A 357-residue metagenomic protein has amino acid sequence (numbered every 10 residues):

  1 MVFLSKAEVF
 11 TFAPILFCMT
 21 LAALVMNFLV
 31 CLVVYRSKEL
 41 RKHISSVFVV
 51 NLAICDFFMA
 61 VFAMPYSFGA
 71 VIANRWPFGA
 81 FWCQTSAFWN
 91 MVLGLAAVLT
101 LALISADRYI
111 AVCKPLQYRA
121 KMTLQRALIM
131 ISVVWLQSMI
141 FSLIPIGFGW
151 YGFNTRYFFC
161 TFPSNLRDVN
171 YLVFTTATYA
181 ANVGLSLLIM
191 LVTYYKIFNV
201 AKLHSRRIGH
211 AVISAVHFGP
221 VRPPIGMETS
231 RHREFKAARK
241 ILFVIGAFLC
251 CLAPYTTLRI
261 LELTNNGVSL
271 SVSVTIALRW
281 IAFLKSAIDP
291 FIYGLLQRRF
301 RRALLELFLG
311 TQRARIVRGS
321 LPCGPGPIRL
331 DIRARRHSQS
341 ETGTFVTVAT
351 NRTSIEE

Functional and structural regions predicted by a protein language model:
M1, L203-A238, F243, R298-E357: Intrinsically disordered regulatory tails of 7TM GPCRs
M1-F3, V71-A87, M91, A120 (+1 more regions): Loop architecture of class A 7-transmembrane GPCRs
V2-V9, S37-K42, R75-W76, R119-T123 (+3 more regions): Helix-boundary and loop/linker segments of multi-pass membrane transporters
S5-F17, R41-A106, A111-K121, Y179: Extracellular TM2-ECL1-early TM3 structural module of rhodopsin-like
L16, V33, F58-N74, A87 (+5 more regions): Helix-to-loop junction signature of class
M19-A23, N51-M64, M91, M130-S142 (+4 more regions): Alpha-helical transmembrane segments of multi-pass membrane proteins
A23, T100-C113, I146-F153, T178-H217 (+2 more regions): Class A (rhodopsin-like) GPCR signature focused on the TM5-ICL3 interface and adjacent 7TM helical core
I189-M190, C250, T256-I260, T275-P327: Seventh transmembrane helix
